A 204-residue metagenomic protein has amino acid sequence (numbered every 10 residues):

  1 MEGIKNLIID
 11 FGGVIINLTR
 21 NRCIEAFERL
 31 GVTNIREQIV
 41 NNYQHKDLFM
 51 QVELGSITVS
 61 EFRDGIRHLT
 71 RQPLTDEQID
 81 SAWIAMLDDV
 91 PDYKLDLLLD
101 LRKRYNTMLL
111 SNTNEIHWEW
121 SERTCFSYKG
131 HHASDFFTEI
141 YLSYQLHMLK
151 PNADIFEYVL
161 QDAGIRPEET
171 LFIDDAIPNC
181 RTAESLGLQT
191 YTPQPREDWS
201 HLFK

Functional and structural regions predicted by a protein language model:
E2-D92, K103, N114-W120: N-terminal helical cap/lid subdomain that shapes the substrate entry/recognition surface in HAD-like hydrolases
E2-I4, N114-E115, E122-K204: Asp-based, Mg2+/Mn2+-dependent phosphohydrolase catalytic module
D10-G13, G55, L101, L109 (+2 more regions): Generic structural signal for small/hydrophobic residues in well-ordered secondary structure, especially within
I24, L95-L99, C180: Short amphipathic alpha-helical segments and helix-helix/interface helices
D64, L99, E157: Active-site phosphate/pyrophosphate- and oxyanion-stabilizing loops and adjacent acidic/basic residues in soluble
D92-D96, D154: Short, conserved clusters of charged catalytic residues that mark active-site and nucleotide-handling motifs
D96-D100, R104-Y105, K129: ATP-dependent NMP and nucleoside kinases share a basic, alpha-helical "lid"
T107-L109, T190: Hydrophobic beta-strand scaffold residues
